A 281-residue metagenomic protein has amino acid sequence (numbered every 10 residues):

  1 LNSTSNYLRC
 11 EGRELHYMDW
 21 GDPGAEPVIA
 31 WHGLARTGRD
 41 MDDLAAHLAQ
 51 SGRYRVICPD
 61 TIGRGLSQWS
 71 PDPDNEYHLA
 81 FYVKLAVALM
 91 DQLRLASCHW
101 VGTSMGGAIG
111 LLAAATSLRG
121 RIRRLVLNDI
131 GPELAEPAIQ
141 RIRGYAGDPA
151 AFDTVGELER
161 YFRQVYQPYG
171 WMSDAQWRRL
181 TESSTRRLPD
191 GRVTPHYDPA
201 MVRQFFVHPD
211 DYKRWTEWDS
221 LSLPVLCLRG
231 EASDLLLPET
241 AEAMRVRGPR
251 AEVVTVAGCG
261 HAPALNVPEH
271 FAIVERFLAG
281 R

Functional and structural regions predicted by a protein language model:
L1-I29, Q50-R55, L95-A96, R123 (+2 more regions): Alpha/beta-hydrolase fold catalytic core
H16-W69: Conserved HGGG/HGGXW glycine-rich cap/lid loop of the alpha/beta-hydrolase fold
C58-V101: Active-site loop/oxyanion-hole signature of alpha/beta-hydrolase fold enzymes
A96-E136: Conserved hydrolase catalytic core segment
I130-E157: A catalytic-pocket lid/entrance helix-loop region that shapes and gates access to the active site across common
P149, D153-P209: Conserved alpha/beta-hydrolase catalytic His-Asp/Glu region
R186-A243: Conserved serine/cysteine hydrolase catalytic core
C259-P268: Catalytic histidine-centered segment of alpha/beta-hydrolase-like enzymes
